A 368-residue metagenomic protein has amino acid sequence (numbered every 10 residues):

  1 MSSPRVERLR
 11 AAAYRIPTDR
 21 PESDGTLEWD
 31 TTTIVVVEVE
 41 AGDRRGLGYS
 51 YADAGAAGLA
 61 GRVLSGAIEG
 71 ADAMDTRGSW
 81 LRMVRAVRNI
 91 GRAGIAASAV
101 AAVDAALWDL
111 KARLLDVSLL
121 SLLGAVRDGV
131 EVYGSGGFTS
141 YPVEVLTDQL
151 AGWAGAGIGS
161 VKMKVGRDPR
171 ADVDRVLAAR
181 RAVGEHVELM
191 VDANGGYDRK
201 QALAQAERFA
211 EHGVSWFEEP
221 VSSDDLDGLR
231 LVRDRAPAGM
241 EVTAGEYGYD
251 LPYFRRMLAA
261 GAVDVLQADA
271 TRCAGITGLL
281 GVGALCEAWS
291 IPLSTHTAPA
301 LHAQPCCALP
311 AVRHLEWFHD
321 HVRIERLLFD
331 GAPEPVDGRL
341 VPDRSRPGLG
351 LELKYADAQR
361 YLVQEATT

Functional and structural regions predicted by a protein language model:
S2-T18, T32, S294-T368: Flexible C-terminal active-site loop/helix
S3, R8, V39-E40, R44-L114: Metal- or metallocofactor-binding catalytic centers and their adjacent structured scaffolds across diverse enzyme
V6, V37, D43, L64 (+9 more regions): Conserved, mostly hydrophobic/aromatic
G25-D30: Short Gly/Pro-enriched turn/cap motifs at secondary-structure boundaries
A56-G61, R255-A259, G278-G281, P299-A311 (+1 more regions): Histidine/acidic-residue-rich catalytic or RNA/ligand-binding cores of hydrolases and nuclease-related proteins
I90, L115-F138, R175, A182-H186: N-terminal small/glycine-rich loop or linker at the start of catalytic domains across soluble metabolic enzymes
G136-L146, P169, V173: Active-site beta->alpha loop and helix N-cap motifs at the rims of alpha/beta catalytic domains
M163-G166, R170-H296: Catalytic core of soluble alpha/beta enzymes
